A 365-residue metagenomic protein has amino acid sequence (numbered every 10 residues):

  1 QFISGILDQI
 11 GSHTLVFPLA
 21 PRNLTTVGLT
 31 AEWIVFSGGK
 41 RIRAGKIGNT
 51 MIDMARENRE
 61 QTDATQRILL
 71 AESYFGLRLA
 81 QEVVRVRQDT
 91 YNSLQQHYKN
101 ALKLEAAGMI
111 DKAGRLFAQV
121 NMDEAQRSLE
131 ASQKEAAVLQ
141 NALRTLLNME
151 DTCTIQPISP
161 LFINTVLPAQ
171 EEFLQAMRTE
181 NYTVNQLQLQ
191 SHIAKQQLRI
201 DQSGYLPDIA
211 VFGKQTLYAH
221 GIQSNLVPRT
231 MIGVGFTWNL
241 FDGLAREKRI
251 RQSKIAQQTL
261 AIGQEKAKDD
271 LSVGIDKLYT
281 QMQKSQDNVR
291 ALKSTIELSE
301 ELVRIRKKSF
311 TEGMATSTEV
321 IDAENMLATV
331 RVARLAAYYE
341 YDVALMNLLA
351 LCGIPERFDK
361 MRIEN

Functional and structural regions predicted by a protein language model:
Q1-I6, A333-N365: Acidic, low-complexity, intrinsically disordered peripheral segments
Q1-S4, V227-M231: Flexible, surface-exposed loop regions and adjacent strand-edge segments of Gram-negative outer-membrane beta-barrel
F2-V16, I110, Q119, M149-G213 (+1 more regions): Amphipathic alpha-helical coiled-coil scaffold segments and their short linker/junction regions
S12-R22, E32-Q61, N185, G204-T230 (+3 more regions): Small/polar (Gly/Ser/Thr/Ala-rich) solvent-exposed segments that form structured loops/beta-strands/short helices used
T25-A31, F173, T230-F236: Hydrophobic, lipid-facing positions within transmembrane beta-strands of outer-membrane proteins
T62, Q66-R87, K103, L139 (+3 more regions): Amphipathic alpha-helical coiled-coil segments
T62-A176, Q281, S285, L327: Periplasmic alpha-helical coiled-coil/stalk elements that build and connect Gram-negative outer-membrane
